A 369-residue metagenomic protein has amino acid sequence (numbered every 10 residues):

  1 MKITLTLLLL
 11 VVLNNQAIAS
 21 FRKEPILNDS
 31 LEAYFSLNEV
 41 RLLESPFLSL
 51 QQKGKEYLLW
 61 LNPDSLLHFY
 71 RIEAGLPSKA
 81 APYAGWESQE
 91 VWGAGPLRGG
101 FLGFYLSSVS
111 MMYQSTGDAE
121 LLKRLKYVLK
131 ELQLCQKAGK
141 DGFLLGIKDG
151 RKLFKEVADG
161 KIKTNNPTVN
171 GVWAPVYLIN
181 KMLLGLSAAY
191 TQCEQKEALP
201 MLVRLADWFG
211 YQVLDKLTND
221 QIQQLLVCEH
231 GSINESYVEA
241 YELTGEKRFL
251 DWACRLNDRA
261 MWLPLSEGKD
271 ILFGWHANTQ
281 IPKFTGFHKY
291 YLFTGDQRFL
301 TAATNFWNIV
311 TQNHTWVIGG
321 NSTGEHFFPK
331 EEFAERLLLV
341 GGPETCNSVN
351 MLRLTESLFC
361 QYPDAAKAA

Functional and structural regions predicted by a protein language model:
M1-F21: Bacterial Sec-dependent N-terminal signal peptides
S20-A369: Glycan-recognition and catalytic cores of secretory/periplasmic carbohydrate-active enzymes
